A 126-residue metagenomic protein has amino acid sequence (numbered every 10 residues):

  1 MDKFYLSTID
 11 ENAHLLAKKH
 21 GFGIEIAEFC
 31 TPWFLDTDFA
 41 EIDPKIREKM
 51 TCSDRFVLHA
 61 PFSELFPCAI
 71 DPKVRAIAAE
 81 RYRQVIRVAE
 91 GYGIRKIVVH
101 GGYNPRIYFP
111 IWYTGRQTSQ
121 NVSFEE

Functional and structural regions predicted by a protein language model:
M1-Q84, E90: N-terminal pre-domain/capping segments
D71-E126: Active-site acidic/histidine proton-transfer and metal-coordination neighborhood in alpha/beta enzyme cores
